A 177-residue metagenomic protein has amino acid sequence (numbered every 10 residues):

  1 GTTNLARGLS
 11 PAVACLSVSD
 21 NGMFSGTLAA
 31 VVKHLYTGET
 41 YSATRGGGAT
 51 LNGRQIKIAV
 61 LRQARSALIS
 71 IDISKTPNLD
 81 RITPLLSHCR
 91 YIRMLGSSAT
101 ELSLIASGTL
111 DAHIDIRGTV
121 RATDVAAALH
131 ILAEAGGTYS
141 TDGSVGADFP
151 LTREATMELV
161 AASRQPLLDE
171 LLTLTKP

Functional and structural regions predicted by a protein language model:
G1-T2, F24-G26, V32-K33, N78 (+2 more regions): Short secondary-structure boundary micro-motifs
T3-G46: DPxDG-like acidic metal-binding loop motif
G46, I56-P177: An extended, acidic
